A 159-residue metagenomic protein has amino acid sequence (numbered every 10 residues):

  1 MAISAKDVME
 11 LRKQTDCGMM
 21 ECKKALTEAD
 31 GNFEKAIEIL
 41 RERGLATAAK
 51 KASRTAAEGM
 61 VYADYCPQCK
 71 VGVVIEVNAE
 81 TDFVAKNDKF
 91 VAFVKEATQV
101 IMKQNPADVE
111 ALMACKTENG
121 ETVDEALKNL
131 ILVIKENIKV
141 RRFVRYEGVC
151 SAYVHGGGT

Functional and structural regions predicted by a protein language model:
A2-T159: N-terminal assembly/interaction segments in proteins that build large macromolecular machines
